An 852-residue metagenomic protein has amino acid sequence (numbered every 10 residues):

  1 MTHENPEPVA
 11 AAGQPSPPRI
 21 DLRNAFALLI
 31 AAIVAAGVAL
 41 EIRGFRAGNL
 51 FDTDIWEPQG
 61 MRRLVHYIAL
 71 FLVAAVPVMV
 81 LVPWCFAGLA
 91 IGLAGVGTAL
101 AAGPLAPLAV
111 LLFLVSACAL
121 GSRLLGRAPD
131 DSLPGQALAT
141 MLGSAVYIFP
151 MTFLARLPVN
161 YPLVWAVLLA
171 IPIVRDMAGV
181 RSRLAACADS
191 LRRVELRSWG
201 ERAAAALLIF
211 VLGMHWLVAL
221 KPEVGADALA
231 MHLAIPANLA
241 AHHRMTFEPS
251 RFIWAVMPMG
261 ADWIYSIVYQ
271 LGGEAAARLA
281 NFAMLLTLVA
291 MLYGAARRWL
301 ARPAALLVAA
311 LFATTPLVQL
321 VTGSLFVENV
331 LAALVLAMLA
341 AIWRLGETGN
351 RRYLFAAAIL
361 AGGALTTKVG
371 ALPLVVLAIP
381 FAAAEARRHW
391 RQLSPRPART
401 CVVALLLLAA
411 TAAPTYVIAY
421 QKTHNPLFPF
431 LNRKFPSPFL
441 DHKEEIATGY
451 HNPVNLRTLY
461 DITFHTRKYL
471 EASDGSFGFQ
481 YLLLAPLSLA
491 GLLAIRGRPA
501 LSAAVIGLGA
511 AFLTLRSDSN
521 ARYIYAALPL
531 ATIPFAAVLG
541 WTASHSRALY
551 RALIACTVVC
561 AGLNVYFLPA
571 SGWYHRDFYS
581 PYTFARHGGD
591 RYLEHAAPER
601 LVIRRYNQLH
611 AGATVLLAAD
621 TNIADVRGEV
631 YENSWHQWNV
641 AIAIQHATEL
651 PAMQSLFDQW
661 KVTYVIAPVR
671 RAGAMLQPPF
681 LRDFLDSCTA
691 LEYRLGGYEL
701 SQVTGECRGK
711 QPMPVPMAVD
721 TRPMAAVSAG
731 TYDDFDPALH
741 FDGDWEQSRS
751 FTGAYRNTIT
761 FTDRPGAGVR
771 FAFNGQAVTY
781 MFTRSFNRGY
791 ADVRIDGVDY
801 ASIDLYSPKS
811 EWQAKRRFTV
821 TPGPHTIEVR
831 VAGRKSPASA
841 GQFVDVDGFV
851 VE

Functional and structural regions predicted by a protein language model:
T2-R192, T514, M653-Q654: Membrane-embedded, hydrophobic transmembrane alpha-helices
L70-L81, I209, T287-Y293, A383 (+1 more regions): Hydrophobic, aromatic-rich transmembrane alpha-helices and their immediate juxtamembrane boundary segments
L125, M338-Y353, R388, L539: Membrane-interface transmembrane helices that cradle and orient dolichyl/undecaprenyl
R193-E201, R297-L300, A304, G349-R352 (+4 more regions): Membrane-interface helix-loop-helix junctions at transmembrane boundaries of multi-pass membrane enzymes, predominantly
E201-L208, R352-I359, V375-I379, P397-A409 (+1 more regions): Signature aromatic-anchored transmembrane alpha helix within multi-pass, membrane-resident enzymes that catalyze glycan
E223-A234, L553, T557-R605, T621-I623: Membrane-proximal, lumen/periplasm-facing interface regions of secretory-pathway glyco- and lipid-modifying enzymes
R591-S634, Y664-R670, S701: Short periplasmic/luminal acceptor-recognition loop of GT-C membrane glycosyltransferases, typified by
R708-E852: Glycan-recognition surfaces in beta-rich domains, encompassing non-catalytic CBMs and lectin-like receptor-binding
